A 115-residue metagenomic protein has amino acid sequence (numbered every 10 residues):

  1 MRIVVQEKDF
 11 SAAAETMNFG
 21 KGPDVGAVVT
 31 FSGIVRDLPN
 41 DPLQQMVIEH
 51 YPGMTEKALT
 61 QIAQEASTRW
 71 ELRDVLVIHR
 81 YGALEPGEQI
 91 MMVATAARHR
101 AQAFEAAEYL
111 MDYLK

Functional and structural regions predicted by a protein language model:
M1-Q89, R98-K115: N-terminal, polar/charged subdomain of small-to-medium soluble alpha/beta proteins
A94-A96: Short hydrophobic/aromatic beta-strand micro-patches that form the beta-sheet surface supporting nucleotide- or nucleic
